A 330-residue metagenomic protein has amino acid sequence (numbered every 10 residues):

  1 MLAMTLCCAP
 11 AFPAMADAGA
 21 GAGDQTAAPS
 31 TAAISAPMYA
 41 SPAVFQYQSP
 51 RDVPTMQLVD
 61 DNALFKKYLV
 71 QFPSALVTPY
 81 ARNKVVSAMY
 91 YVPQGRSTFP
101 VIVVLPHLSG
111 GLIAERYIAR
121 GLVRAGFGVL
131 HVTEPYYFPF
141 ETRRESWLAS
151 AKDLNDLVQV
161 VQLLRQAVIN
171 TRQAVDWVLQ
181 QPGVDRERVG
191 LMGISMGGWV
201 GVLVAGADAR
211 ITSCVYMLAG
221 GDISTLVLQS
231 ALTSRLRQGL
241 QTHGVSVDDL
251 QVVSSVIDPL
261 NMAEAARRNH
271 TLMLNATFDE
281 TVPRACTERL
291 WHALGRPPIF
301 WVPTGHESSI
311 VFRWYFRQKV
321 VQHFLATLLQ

Functional and structural regions predicted by a protein language model:
S49-G95: N-terminal cap/lid segment of alpha/beta-hydrolase-fold proteins
T98-H107: Short beta-strand element of the alpha/beta-hydrolase
I113-V168, R235: Cap/lid segment of the alpha/beta-hydrolase catalytic domain
S150-S195: Gly/Ser-rich "nucleophile elbow"/oxyanion-hole loop immediately N-terminal to the catalytic nucleophile in hydrolases
G198-S246, W301, V311-W314: Hydrolase active-site cap/lid region
A266-R267, L272-N275, D279: Short beta-strand/loop motif that positions the catalytic acidic residue of the alpha/beta-hydrolase fold
E280-C286: Conserved alpha/beta-hydrolase "acid-adjacent" motif
E288-Q330: C-terminal catalytic histidine-bearing segment of alpha/beta-hydrolase fold enzymes
